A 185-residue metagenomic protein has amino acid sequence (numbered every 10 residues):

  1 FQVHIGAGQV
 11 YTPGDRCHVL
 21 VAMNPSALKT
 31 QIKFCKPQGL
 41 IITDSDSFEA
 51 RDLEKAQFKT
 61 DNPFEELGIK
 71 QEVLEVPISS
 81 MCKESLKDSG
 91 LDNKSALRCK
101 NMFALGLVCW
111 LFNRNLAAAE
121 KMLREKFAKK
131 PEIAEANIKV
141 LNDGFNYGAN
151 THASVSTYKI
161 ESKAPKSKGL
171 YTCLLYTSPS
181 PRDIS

Functional and structural regions predicted by a protein language model:
F1-L175: Active-site cofactor/cluster-binding pocket
Y176-P179, D183-S185: Single conserved hydrophobic/aromatic residue that forms the stacking wall/gate of nucleotide- or nucleobase-binding
